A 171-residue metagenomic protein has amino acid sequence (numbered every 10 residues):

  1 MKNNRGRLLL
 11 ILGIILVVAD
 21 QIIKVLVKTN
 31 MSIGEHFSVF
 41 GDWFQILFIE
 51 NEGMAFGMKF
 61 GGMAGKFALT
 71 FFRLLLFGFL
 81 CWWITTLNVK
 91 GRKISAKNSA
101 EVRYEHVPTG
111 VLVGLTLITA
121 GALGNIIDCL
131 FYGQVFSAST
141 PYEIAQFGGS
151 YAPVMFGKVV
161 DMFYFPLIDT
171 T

Functional and structural regions predicted by a protein language model:
M1-T171: Alpha-helical transmembrane bundles and membrane-interface segments of multipass inner-membrane proteins
